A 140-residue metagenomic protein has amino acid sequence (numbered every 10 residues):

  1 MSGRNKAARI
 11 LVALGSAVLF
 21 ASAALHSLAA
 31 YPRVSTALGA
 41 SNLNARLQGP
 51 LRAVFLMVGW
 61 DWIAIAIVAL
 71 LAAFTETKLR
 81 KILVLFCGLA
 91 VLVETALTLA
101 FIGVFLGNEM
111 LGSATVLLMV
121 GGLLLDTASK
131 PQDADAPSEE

Functional and structural regions predicted by a protein language model:
S2-A8, G39-R46, E76: Helix-boundary and loop/linker segments of multi-pass membrane transporters
S2-G3, A128-E140: Short, charged juxtamembrane terminal tails flanking transmembrane helices
G3-N5, A64-L83, A128: Juxtamembrane helix-break-helix junctions at the cytosolic face of small multi-pass alpha-helical membrane proteins
R4-F20, R80-G88: Interfacial segments of alpha-helical transmembrane regions
A17, A21-R33, L43-F74, F86-V93: Core segments of alpha-helical transmembrane spans in multipass integral membrane proteins
A64, N108-L117: Membrane-embedded alpha-helical segments of multi-pass membrane proteins, especially the transmembrane helices
K78, L85, L89-L111, L124-Q132: Membrane-helix boundary connector in multi-pass membrane proteins
T115-L125: Alpha-helical transmembrane segments and their membrane-interface exit regions
